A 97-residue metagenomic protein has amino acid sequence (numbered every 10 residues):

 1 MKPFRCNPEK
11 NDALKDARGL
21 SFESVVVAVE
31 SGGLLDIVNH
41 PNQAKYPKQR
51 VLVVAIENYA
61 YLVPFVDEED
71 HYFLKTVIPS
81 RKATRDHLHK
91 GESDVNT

Functional and structural regions predicted by a protein language model:
M1-T97: Ribonuclease/tRNase effector modules and their secretory precursors
